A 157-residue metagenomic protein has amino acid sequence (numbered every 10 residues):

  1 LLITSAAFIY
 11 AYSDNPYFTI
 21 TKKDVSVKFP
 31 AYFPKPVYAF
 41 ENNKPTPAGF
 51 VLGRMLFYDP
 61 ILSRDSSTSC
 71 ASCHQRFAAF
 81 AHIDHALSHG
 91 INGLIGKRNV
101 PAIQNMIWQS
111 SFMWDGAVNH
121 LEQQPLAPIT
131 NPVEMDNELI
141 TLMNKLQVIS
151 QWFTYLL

Functional and structural regions predicted by a protein language model:
T4-L157: Periplasmic c-type cytochrome electron-transfer domains
